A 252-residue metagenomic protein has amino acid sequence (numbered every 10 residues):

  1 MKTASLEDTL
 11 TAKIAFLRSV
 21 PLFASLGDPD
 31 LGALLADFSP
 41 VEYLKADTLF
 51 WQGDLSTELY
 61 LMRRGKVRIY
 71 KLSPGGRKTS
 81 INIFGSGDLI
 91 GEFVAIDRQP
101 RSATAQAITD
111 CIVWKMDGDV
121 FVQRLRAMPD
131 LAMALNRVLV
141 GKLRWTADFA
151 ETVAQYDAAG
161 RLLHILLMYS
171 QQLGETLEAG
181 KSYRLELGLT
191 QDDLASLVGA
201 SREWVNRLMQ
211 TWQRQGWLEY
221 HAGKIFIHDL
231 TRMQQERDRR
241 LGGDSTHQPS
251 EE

Functional and structural regions predicted by a protein language model:
M1-K13, D30, F93, V138 (+5 more regions): Long cytosolic regulatory regions associated with cyclic-nucleotide signaling
M1-K45, L89-I90, V94-A95: Cyclic nucleotide-binding regulatory module and flanking cytosolic helices
L22, D47-D110: Cyclic nucleotide-binding regulatory domains
L31, F121-V122, M233: A generic structural signal for short hydrophobic patches within well-formed alpha-helices
G32-A33, F50-G53, A179: Short loop/turn motifs at secondary-structure junctions and domain boundaries
N82-R144, D148: Cyclic-nucleotide recognition modules
I108, R126-L197: Polybasic "coupling" helices that flank or enter modular domains
A158, Q171-E252: Phosphate-/nucleic-acid-contacting segments
